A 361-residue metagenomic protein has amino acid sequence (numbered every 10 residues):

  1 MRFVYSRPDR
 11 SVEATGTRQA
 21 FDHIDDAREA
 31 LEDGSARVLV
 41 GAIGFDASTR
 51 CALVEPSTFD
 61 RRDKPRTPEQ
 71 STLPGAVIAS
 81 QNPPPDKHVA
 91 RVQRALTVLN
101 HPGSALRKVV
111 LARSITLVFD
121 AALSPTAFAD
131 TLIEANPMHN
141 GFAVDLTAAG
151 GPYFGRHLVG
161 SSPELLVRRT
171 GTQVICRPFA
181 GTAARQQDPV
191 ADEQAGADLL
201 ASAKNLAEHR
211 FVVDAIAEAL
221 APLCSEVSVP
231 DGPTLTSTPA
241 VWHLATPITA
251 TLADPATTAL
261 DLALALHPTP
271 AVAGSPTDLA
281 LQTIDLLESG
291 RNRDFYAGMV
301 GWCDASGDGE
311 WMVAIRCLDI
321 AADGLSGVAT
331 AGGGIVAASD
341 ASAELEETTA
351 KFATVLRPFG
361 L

Functional and structural regions predicted by a protein language model:
M1-A52: A generic N-terminal leader/anchor concept
R2, A105-L111, V328: Glycine-rich, often proline-containing surface loops adjacent to acidic residues and nearby aromatics that form
R2-A14, V118-A207, F211, P222-S228 (+1 more regions): An anion-binding catalytic pocket shared by soluble metabolic enzymes
D9, S57-D86, A90-Q93, P102 (+3 more regions): Contiguous alpha-helical scaffold segments within structured protein domains that host functional hotspots
G41, S104, V167, D214 (+3 more regions): A residue-level signal for conserved active-site and pocket-lining positions in enzyme catalytic cores
R50-R66, D308-I320: Structural signature of FAD isoalloxazine-binding scaffolds in flavoprotein oxidoreductases
G103-V109, H139-A143: Short secondary-structure capping/junction motifs at helix and strand boundaries
P247-L361: Conserved hydrophobic core element of enzyme catalytic domains
